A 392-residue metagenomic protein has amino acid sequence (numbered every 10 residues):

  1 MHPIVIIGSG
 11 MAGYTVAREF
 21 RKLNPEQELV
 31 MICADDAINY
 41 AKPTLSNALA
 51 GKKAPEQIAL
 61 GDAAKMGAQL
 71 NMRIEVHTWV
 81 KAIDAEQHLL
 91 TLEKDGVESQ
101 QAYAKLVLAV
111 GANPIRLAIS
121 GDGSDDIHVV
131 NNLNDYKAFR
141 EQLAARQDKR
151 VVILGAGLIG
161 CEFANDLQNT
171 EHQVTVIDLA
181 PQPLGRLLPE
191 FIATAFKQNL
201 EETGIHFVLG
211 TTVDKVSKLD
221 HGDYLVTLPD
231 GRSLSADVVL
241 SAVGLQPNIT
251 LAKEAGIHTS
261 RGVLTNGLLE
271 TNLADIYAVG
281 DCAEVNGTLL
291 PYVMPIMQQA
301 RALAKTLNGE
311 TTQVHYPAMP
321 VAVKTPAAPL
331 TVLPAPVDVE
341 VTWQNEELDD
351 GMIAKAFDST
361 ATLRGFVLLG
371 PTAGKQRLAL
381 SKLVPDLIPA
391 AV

Functional and structural regions predicted by a protein language model:
H2-M72, D166-L187: Beta1-alpha1 glycine-rich phosphate/pyrophosphate-binding loop at the start of Rossmann-like nucleotide-binding domains
H2-P3, S9, K22, C282-Q376: Mid-to-C-terminal Rossmann-like scaffold of FAD/NAD(P)H-dependent oxidoreductases
I7, Q101-G111, L154, L234-G244 (+1 more regions): Short hydrophobic core segments
A59, R150, L158-K215, I296 (+1 more regions): Rossmann-like dinucleotide-binding cores of NAD(P)H-dependent redox enzymes
Q69-V80, D84, G204-V213: A conserved beta-strand/loop element that lines the FAD pocket in flavoprotein oxidoreductases
D84-Q100, S217-S233: Conserved beta-strand-loop-beta-strand element in the redox core of flavoprotein oxidoreductases
V110-T170: Glycine-rich dinucleotide-binding loop and its adjacent helix/turn
D125-Q147, G222-D223, T227, R232-K305: FAD-site-proximal beta/loop scaffold in flavoenzymes
